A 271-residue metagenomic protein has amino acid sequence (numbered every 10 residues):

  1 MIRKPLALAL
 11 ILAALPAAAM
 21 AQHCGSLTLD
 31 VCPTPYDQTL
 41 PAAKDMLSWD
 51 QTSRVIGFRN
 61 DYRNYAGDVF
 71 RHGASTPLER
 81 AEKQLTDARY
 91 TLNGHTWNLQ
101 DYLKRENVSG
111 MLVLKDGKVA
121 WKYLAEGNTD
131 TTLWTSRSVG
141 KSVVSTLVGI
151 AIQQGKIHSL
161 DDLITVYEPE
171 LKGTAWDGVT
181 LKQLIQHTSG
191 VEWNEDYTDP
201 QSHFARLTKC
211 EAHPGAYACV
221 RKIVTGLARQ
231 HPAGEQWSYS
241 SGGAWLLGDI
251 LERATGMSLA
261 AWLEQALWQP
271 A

Functional and structural regions predicted by a protein language model:
I2-M20: Gram-negative bacterial Sec-dependent N-terminal signal peptides
A19-N128, I157, Q186: N-terminal leader/targeting segments and the immediately adjacent pre-domain N-terminus
N93, V108, W134, S138 (+8 more regions): Soluble non-cytosolic domains of exported or imported proteins
D101-Y102, K122, T146, I150 (+5 more regions): Residue-level signal for well-ordered alpha-helical scaffold segments within enzymatic catalytic domains
K104-E106, V113, G127-N128, T174-V179 (+2 more regions): Extracellular/periplasmic catalytic domains that process cell-envelope and extracellular macromolecules
G117, W134-L160, L184, L247-L251: Active-site SXXK
L124, D130-T131, E195-Q201, A205-A271: Catalytic-site signature segments of enzymes, centered on catalytic residues
T135, Q154-D196, G226, A254-A271: Active-site helix/loop module of the DD-peptidase/beta-lactamase fold, centered on the serine-lysine SxxK catalytic
